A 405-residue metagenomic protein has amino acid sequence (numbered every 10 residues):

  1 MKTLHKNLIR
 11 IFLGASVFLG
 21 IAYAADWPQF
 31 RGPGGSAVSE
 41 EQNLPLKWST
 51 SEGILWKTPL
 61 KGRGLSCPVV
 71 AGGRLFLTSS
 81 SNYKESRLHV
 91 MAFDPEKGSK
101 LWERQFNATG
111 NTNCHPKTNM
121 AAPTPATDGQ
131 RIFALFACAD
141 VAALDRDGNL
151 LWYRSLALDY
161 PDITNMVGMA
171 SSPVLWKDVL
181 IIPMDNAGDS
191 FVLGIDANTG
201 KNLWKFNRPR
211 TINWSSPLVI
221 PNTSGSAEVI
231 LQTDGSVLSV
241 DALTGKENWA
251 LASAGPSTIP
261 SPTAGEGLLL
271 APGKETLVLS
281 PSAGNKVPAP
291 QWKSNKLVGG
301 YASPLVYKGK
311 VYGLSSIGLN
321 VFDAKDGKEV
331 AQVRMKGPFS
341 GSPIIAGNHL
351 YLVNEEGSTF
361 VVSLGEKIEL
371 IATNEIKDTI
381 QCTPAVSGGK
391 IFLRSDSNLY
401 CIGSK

Functional and structural regions predicted by a protein language model:
M1-F12: Bacterial N-terminal signal peptides that target proteins for export
R10-G20: Bacterial N-terminal signal peptides
Y23-K405: Noncatalytic, solvent-exposed loop/strand surfaces of beta-propeller-type extracellular/periplasmic domains
